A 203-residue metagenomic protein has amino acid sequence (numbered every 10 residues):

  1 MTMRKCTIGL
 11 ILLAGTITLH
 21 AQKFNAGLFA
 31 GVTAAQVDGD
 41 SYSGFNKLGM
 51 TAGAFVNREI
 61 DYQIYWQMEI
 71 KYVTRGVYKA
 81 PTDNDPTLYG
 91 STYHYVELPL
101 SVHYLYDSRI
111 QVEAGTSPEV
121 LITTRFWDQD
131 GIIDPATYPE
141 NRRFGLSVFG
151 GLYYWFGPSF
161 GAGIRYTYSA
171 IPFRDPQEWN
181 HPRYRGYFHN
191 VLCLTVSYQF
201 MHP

Functional and structural regions predicted by a protein language model:
I17, Q36, I60-Y62, Y106-S108 (+3 more regions): Outer-membrane beta-barrel proteins
F24, Q63-W66, R109-V112, P158-I164 (+1 more regions): Repeated loop/turn-to-beta-strand initiation elements of outer-membrane beta-barrel proteins
L28-V32, M50-R58, I70-Y72, L98-Y106 (+4 more regions): Residues on the lipid-exposed face of transmembrane beta-strands in outer-membrane beta-barrel proteins
T33-V37, V73-V77, E119-T123, T167-I171 (+1 more regions): Structural signature of outer-membrane beta-barrel domains
D38-S43, Y78-D85, T124-I132, R174-N180: Outer-membrane beta-barrel translocator domains and adjoining extracellular loop/strand segments of Gram-negative
S43-N84: Glycine- and aromatic-enriched membrane insertion/assembly motifs of diderm outer-membrane and organelle channel
G44-M50, T92-V96, R142-V148, F188-L192: Residues that define the transmembrane beta-barrel architecture of outer-membrane proteins
Y78, T137, V148-P203: Predominantly the C-terminal beta-signal and adjacent terminal strand-loop region of outer-membrane beta-barrel
